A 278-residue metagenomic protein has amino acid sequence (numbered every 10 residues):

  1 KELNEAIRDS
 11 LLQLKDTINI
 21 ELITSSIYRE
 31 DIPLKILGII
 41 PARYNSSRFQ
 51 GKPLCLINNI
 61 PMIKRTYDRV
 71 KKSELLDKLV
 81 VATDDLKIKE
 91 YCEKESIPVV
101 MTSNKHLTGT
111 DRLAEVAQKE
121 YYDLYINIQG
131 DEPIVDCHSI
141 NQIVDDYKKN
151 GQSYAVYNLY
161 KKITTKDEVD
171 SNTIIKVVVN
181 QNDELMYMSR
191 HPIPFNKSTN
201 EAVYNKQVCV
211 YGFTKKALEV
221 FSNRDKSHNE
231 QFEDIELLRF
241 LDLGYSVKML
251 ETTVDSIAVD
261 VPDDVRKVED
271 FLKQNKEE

Functional and structural regions predicted by a protein language model:
I23-P33: Short, Lys/Arg-enriched N-terminal segments with co-localized hydrophobic residues within the first ~10-30 amino acids
I32, A202-E278: Conserved alpha/beta core of the MobA/IspD/sugar-nucleotide pyrophosphorylase nucleotidyltransferase superfamily
L34-T83: N-terminal glycine-rich phosphate-binding loop and ensuing alpha1 helix
G38, L79-V81, Y125, Y157 (+2 more regions): Hydrophobic/aromatic residues located in beta-strands of well-ordered beta-sheets within soluble catalytic
V80, L86-D145: Short phosphate-binding loop-to-helix
V135-R224: Conserved core of the sugar-phosphate nucleotidyltransferase
